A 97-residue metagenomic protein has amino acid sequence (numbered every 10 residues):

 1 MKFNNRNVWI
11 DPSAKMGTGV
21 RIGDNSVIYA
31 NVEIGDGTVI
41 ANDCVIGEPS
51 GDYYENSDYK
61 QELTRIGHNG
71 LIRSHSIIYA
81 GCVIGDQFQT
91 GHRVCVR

Functional and structural regions predicted by a protein language model:
M1-F3: Short, Lys/Arg-enriched, disordered terminal segments
N5-R6, D11-P12, G17-T18, G23-D24 (+11 more regions): Left-handed beta-helix
G51-Q61: Intrinsically disordered, low-complexity Ser/Thr- and acidic-rich flexible linkers and loops, especially at boundaries
